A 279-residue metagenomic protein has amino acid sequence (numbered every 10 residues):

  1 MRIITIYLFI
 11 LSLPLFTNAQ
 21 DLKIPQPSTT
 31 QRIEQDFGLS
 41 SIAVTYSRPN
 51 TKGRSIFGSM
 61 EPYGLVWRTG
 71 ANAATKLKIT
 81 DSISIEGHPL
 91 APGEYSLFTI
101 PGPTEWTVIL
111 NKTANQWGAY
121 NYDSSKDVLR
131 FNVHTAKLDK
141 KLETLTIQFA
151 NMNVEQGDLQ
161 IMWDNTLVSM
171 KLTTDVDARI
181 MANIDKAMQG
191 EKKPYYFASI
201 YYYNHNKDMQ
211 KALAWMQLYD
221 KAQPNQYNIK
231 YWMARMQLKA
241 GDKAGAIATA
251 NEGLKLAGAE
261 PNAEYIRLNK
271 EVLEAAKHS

Functional and structural regions predicted by a protein language model:
M1-L22: Bacterial Sec-dependent N-terminal signal peptides
D21-G38: Short N-terminal segments immediately surrounding and downstream of signal-peptide cleavage
S41-P92, F98-E191, P224: Extended, well-structured beta-strand/loop surface patches that form recognition or cofactor-anchoring regions within
M181-N228, R235-Q237, G241-G245, K255: Alpha-helical adaptor scaffolds
D220, A259-N262: Short coil/turn linkers that connect adjacent helices within long alpha-helical scaffolds, especially alpha-solenoid
W232, K243-A244, A248, A259 (+1 more regions): Extended alpha-helical scaffolding segments
R235-K239, P261-S279: TPR/TPR-like alpha-solenoid helical repeat scaffolds
